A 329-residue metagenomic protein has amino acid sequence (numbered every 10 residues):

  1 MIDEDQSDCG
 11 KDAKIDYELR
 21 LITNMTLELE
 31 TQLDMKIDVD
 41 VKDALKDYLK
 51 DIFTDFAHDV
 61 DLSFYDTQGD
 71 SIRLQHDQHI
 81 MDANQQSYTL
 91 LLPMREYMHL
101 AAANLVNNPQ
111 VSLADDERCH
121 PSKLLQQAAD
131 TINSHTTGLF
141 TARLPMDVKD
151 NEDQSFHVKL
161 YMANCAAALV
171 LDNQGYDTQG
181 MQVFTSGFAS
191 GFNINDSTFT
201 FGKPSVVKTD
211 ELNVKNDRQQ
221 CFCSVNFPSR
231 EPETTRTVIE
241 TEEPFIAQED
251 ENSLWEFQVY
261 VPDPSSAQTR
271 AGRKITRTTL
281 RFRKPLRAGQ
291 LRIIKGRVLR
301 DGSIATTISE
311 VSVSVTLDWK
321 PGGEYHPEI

Functional and structural regions predicted by a protein language model:
M1-M98, N108, R287-I329: Acidic/polar, low-complexity intrinsically disordered N-terminal segments immediately downstream of a Sec signal
I2-V60, L113-A166, V170-T185: Primarily secretory-pathway and cell-envelope proteins
R20-N24, Y65, L91-P93, P145-K149 (+10 more regions): A structural detector for beta-sheet-dominated domains
Y48-L113, T178-L286, G323-I329: Tryptophan-paired
I80-N84, V106-S155, A267-S303: Structured interaction patches on ligand/partner-binding surfaces of diverse proteins
